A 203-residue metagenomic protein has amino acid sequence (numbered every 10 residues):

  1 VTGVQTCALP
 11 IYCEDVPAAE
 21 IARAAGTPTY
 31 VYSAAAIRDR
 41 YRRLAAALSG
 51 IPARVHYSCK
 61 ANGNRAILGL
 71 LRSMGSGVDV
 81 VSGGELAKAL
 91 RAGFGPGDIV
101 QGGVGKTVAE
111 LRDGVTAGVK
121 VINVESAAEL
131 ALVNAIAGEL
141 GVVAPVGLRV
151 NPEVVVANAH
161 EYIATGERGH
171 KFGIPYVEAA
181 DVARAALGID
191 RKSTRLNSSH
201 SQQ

Functional and structural regions predicted by a protein language model:
T2-L9, L196-H200: Short, small-residue-biased leader/transition segments that mark boundaries at the very start of proteins
V4, F94-P96, E167: Short, solvent-exposed loop/turn segments at the edges of secondary structure
A8-P145, A180, R184, I189: A charged N-terminal "starter" segment
P17-A18, H200-Q202: Short polar catalytic/cofactor-binding loops
G102, R149, G173: Residues in well-ordered beta-strands of folded domains
N123, G147, L196-S199: A structural signal for short, well-ordered beta-strand segments and their strand-loop junctions that often border
V143-V155: Glycine-rich, aromatic-flanked loop segments that form ligand/cofactor-binding clefts across common enzyme folds
P152-R195, S201: Active-site loop/helix belt of alpha/beta enzymes
